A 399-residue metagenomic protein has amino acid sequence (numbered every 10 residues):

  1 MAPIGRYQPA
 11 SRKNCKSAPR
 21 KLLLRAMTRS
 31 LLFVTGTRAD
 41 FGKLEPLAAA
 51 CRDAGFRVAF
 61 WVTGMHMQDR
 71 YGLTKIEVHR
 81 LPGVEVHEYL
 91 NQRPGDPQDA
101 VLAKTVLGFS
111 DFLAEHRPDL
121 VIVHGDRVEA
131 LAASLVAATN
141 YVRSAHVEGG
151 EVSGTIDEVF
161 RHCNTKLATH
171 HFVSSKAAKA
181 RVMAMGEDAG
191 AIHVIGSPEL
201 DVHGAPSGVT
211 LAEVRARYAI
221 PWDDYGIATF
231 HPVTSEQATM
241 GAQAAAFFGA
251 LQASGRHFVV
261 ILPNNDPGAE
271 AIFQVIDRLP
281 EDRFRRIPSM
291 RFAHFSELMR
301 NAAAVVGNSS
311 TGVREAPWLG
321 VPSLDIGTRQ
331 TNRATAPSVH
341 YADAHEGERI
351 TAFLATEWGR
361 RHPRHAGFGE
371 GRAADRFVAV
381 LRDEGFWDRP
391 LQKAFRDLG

Functional and structural regions predicted by a protein language model:
S30-T35, D40-A54, Y89-A189: Active-site and donor-binding regions of nucleotide-sugar-utilizing enzymes
V34, M67-R70, A168-A242: A nucleotide-sugar donor-handling region in carbohydrate enzymes
F56-V101: Conserved nucleotide-sugar phosphate-binding/catalytic loop shared by glycosyltransferases and other
M67, T74-H79, V209-N301: Donor-nucleotide binding loops and adjacent catalytic segments primarily of GT-B fold Leloir glycosyltransferases
V123-H124, L131-S134, H171, R291-T335: A donor-sugar binding/catalytic signature common to diverse glycosyltransferases and related nucleotide-sugar
T331-F353, R364-D375: Change "using UDP/GDP/dTDP sugars" to "using nucleotide sugars
E357-G399: C-terminal amphipathic helix plus adjacent low-complexity, charged tail appended to glycosyltransferase catalytic
